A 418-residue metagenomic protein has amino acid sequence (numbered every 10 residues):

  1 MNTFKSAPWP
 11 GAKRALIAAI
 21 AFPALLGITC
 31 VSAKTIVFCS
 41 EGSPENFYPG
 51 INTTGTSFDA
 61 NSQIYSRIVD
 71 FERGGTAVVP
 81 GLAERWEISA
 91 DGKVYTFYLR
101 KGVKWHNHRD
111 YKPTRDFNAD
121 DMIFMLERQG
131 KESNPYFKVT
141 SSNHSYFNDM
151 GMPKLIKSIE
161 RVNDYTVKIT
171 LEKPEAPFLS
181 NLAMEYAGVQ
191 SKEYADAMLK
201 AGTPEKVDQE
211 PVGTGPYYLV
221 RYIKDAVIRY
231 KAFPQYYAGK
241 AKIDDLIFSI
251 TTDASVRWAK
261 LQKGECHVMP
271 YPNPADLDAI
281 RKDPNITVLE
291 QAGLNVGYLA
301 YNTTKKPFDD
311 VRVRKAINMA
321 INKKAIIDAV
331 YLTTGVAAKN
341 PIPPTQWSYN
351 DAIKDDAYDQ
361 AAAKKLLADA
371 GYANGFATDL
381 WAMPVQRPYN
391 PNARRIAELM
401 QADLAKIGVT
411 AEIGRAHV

Functional and structural regions predicted by a protein language model:
K13, G130-A195: Surface-exposed binding/hinge segments that line and control ligand-binding clefts or catalytic entry sites
C39-D91, E127, V212-T214: N-terminal lobe/hinge region of extracytoplasmic solute-binding protein
E72-R73, P153-K154, D164-Y165, E175-A241 (+3 more regions): Gly/Pro-rich hinge or "lid" segments in bacterial periplasmic/extracellular proteins
E84-P135, K168, K260, P307: Aromatic- and charge-enriched surface segment that lines or borders ligand/interaction sites
N181-L182, T304, F308-Q346, N392: Periplasmic-binding protein-like
E205-D208, F233-A279, A397, T410-E412: Ligand-site clamp/hinge motif
Y217, A337-A370, V385-R395: Structural transition elements
K224, Q346, A368-H417: Ligand/substrate-recognition segments at binding pockets and active sites
